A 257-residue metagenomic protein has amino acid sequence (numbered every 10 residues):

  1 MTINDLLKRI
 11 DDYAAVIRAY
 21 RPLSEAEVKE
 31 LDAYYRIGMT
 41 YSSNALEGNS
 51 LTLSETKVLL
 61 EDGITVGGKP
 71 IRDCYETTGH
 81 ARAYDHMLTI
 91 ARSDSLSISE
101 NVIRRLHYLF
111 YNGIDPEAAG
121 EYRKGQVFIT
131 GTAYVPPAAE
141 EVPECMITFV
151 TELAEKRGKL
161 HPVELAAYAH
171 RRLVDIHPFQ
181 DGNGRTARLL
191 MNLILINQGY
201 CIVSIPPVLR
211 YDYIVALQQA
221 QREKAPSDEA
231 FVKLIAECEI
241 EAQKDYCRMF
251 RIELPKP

Functional and structural regions predicted by a protein language model:
M1-P257: FIC/Doc superfamily catalytic core
